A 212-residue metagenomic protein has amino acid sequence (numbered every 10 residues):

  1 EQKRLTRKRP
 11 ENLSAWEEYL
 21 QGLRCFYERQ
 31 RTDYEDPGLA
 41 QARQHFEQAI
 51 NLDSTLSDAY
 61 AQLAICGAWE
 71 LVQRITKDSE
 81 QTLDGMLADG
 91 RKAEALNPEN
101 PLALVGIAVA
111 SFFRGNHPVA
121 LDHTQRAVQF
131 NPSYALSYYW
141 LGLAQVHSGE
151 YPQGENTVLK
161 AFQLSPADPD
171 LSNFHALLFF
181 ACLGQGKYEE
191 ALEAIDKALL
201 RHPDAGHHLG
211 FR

Functional and structural regions predicted by a protein language model:
E1-D204, L209-R212: Acidic, proline/glycine-rich low-complexity intrinsically disordered segments
